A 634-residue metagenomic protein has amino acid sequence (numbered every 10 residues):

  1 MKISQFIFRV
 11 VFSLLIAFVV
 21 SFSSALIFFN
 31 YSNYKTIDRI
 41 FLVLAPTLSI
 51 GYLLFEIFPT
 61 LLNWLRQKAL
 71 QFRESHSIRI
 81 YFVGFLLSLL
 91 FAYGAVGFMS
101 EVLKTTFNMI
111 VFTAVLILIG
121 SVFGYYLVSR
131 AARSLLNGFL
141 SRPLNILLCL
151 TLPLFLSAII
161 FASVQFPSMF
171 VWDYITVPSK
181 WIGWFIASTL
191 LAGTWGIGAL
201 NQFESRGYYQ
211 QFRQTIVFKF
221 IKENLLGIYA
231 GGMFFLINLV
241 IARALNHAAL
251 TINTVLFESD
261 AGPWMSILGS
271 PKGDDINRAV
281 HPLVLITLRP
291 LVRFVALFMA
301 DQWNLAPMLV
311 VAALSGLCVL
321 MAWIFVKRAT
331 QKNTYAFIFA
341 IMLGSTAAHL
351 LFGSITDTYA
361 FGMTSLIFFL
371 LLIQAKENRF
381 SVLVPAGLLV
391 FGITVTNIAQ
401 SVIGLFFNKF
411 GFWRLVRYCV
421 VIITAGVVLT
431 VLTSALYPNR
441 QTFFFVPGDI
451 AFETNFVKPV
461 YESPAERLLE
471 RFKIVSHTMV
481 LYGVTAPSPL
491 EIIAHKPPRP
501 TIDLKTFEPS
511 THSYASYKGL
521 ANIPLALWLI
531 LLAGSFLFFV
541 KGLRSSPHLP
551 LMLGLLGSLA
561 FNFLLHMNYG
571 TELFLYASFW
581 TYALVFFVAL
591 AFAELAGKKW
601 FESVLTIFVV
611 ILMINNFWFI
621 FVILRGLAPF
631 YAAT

Functional and structural regions predicted by a protein language model:
K2-L15, S32-S88, T105-T106, L118 (+4 more regions): Start-transfer (signal-anchor) and selected internal transmembrane alpha helices of multi-pass inner/ER membrane
I237-S266, D275-L291: Extracytoplasmic catalytic/substrate-binding loops of multi-pass membrane glycan-assembly enzymes
K272-Q302, N455-L543, L555: Lumenal/periplasmic acceptor-binding loop at the mouth of the active site in multi-pass, GT-C-fold membrane enzymes
L309-A329, A533-F538: Transmembrane-helix motifs of polytopic, lipid-linked glycan transferases
W323-S345, H548, L553: Transmembrane-helix signature of polytopic, membrane-embedded enzymes that assemble or transfer cell-envelope glycans
H349, F361-E377, A583-F587: Specific aromatic-rich, kink-prone transmembrane helix
S354-T358: Short acidic/glycine- and proline-prone juxtamembrane loop motifs at membrane-interface regions of multi-pass membrane
F380-F410, I607-F608: Membrane-interface alpha helices of multi-pass inner-membrane proteins
